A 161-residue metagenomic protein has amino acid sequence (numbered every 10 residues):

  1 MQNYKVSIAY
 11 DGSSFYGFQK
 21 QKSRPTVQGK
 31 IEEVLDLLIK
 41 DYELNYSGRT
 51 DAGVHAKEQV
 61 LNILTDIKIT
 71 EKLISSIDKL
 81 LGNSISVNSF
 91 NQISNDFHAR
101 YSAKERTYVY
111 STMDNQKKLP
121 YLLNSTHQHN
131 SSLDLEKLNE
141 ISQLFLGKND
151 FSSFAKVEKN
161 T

Functional and structural regions predicted by a protein language model:
M1-T161: Structured-RNA-binding interfaces characteristic of tRNA pseudouridine synthases
